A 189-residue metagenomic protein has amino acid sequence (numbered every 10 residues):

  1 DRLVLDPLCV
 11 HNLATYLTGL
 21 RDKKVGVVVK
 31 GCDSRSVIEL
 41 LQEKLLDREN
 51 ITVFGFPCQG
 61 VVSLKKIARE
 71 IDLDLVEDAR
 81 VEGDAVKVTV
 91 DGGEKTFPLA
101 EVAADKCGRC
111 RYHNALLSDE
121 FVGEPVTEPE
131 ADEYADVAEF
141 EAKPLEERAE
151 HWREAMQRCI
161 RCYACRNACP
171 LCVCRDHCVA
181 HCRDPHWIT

Functional and structural regions predicted by a protein language model:
D1-W152, P170: Iron-sulfur-associated redox domains of electron-transfer enzymes in respiratory and anaerobic energy metabolism
V102-D105, E154-I160, A164: Disulfide-bonded cysteine motifs in exported proteins
R111-V126, R158-I160, A164-T189: Iron-sulfur cluster-binding cysteine motifs and their immediate structural context in ferredoxin-like electron-transfer
